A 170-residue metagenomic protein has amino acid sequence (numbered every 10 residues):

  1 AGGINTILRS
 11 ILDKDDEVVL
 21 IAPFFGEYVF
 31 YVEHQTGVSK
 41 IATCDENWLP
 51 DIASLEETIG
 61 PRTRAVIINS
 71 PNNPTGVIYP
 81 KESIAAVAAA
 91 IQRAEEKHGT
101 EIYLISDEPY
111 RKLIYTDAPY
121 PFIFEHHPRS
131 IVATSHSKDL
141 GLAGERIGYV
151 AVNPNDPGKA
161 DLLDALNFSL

Functional and structural regions predicted by a protein language model:
A1-E96, R111-H126, I131: Conserved core of the PLP fold type I
A90-E101, P154-K159: Alpha-helix termini
L104-I105: Residue-level marker for buried hydrophobic side chains located in beta-strands that build the well-ordered beta-sheet
E108: Walker B catalytic acidic pair
P128-L170: Conserved core segment of the aminotransferase class I/II
